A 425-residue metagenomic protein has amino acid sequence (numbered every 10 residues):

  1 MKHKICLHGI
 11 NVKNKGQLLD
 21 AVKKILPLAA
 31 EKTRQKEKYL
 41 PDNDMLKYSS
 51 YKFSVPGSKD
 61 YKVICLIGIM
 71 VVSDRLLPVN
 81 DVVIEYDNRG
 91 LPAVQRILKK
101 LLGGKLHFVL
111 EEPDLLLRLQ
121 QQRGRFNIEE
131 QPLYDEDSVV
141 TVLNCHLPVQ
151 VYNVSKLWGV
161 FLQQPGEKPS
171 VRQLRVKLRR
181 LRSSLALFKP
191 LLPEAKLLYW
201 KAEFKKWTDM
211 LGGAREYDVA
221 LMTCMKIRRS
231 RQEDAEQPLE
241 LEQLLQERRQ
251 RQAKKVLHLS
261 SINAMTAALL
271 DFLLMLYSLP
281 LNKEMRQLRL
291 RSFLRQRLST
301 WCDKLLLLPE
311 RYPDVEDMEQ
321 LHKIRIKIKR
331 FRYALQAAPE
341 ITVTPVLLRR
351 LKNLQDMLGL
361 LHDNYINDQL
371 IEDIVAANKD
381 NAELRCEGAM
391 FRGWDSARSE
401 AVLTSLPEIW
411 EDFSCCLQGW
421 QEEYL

Functional and structural regions predicted by a protein language model:
M1-L425: Function-determining surface determinants
